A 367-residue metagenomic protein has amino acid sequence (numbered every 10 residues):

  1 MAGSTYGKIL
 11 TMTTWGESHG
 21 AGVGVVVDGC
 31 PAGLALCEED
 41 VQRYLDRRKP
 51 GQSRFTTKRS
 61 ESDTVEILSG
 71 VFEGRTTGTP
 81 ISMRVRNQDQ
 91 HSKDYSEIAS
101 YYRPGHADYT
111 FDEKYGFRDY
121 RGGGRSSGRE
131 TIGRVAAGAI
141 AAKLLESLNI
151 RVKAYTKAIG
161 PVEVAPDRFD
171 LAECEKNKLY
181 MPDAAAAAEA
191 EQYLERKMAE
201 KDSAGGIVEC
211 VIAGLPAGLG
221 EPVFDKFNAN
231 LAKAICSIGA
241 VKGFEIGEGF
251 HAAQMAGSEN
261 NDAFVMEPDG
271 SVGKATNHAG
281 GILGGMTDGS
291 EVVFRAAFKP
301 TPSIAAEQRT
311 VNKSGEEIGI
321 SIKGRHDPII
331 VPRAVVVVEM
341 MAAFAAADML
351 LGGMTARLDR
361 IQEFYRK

Functional and structural regions predicted by a protein language model:
M1-R59: N-terminal, positively charged regions that mediate nucleic acid binding
T11-G16, D119-E130, A217-E221, N277-I282 (+1 more regions): A short glycine/serine-rich beta->alpha loop
W15, A21, K201-A204, V208-E317: Glycine-rich anion/phosphate-binding loop at the beta-strand->alpha-helix junction
A21-G33, G128-I150, D225-K233, S290 (+2 more regions): Alpha-helical support elements that line or immediately flank enzyme active sites and cofactor-binding pockets
L45-P104, D108: Glycine-rich, N-terminal phosphate-binding loop and its surrounding beta-alpha-beta segment
A99-G124, Q308-H326: Short acidic, glycine/tyrosine-flanked loop/strand segments centered on an H-E-D-like triad
E113-V223: Glycine-rich, mobile lid/loop segments that gate access to catalytic sites or pores
S303-K367: Internal helix-turn-beta structural module
